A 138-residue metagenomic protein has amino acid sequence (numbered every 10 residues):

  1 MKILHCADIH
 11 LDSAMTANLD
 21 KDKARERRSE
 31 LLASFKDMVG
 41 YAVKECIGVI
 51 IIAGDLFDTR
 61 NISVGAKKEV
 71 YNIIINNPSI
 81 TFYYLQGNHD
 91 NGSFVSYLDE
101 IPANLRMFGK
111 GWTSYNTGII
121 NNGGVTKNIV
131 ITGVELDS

Functional and structural regions predicted by a protein language model:
M1-L4: Extreme N-terminal starter segment of soluble prokaryotic enzymes
C6, L85, T132-V134: Short hydrophobic segments within beta-strands
D8-D12, N88-H89: Histidine-centered divalent metal-coordination motifs
A14-A17: Canonical Radical SAM [4Fe-4S] cluster-binding loop centered on the CxxxCxxC motif and its immediate flanking residues
L19-I119: Core catalytic region of metal-dependent phosphoesterases/phosphodiesterases, especially metallo-beta-lactamase-like
N122-S138: Binuclear metal-dependent hydrolase catalytic cores centered on His/Asp/Glu-rich metal-binding motifs
